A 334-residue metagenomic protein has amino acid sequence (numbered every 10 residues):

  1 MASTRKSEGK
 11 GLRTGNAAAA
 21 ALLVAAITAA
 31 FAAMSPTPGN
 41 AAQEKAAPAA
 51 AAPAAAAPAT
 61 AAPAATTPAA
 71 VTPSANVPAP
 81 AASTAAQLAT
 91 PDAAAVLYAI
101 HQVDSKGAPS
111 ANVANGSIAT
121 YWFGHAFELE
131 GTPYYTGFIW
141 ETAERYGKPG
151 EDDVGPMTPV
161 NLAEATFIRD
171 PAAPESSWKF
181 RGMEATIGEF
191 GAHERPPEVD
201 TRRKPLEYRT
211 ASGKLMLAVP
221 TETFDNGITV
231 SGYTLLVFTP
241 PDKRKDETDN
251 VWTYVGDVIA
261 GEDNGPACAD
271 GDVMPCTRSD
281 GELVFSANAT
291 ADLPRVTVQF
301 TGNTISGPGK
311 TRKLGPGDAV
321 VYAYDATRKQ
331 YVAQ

Functional and structural regions predicted by a protein language model:
A2-P38: Sec-dependent N-terminal signal peptides
L23-A29, T120-F123, P220: Short alpha-helical segments and helix-capping/turn motifs at coil-helix boundaries
P36-P48, P58, P63-A119, H125-L129 (+2 more regions): Acidic, small-residue rich beta-repeat scaffolds with periodic aromatic anchors
W122-L129, R195-G213, F285-N288: Beta-propeller blade termini
G131-E141, Y208-T223, T290-Q299: Acidic/hydrophobic-patterned starts of short beta strands in beta-sheet-rich repeat architectures
Y135-G137, T142-R209: Short N-terminal edge-element motif at the start of the domain
D200-L235, T239, R244: Contiguous hydrophobic, core-forming segments of folded domains
